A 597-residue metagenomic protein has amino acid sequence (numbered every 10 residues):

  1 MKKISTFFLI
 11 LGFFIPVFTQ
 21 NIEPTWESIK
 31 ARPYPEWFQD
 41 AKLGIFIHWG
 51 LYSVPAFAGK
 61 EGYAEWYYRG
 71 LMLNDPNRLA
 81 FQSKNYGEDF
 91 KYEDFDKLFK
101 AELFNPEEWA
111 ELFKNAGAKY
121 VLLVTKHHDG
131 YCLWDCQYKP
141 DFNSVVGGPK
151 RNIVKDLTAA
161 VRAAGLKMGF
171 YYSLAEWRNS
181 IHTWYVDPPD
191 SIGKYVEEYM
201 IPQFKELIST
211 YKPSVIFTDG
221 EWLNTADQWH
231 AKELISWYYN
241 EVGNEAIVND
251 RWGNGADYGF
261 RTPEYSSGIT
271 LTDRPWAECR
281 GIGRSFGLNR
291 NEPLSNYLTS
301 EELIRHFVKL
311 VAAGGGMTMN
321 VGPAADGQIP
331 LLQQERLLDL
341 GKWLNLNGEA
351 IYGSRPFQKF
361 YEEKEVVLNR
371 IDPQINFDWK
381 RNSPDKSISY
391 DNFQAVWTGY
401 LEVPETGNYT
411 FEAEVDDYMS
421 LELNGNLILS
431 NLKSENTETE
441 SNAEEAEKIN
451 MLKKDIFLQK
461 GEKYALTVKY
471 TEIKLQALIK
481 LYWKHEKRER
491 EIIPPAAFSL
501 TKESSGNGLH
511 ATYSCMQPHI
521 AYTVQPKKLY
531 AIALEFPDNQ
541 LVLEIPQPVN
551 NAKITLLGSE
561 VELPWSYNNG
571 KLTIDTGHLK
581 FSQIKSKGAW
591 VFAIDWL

Functional and structural regions predicted by a protein language model:
M1-N21: Bacterial Sec-dependent N-terminal signal peptides
M1-T6, G322-P323, I329-E335, L423-N426 (+3 more regions): Composition- and surface-driven signal marking solvent-exposed, interaction-prone regions in large proteins
I15, N244, A477: Residue-level signal for beta-strand positions within conserved beta-sheet cores that form or flank
V17, F57, G322, E414 (+7 more regions): Surface loops and adjacent helix of pleckstrin homology
Q20-L368, S505-L597: Mature catalytic domains of secreted/periplasmic carbohydrate-active enzymes
V366-S514: Acidic/polar, compositionally biased interaction segments
